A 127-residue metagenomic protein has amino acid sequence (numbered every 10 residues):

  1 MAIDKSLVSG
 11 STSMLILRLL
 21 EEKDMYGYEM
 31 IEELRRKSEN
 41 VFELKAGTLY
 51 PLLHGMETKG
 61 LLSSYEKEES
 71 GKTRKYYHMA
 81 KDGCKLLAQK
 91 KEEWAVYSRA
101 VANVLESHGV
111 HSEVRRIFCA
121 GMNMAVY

Functional and structural regions predicted by a protein language model:
A2-S6, Y65-E66: Short beta-strand/turn micro-motifs at beta-sheet edges
D4-T48: N-terminal helix-turn-helix DNA-binding core of bacterial DNA-binding proteins
L15-R18, E32, H54, A88 (+1 more regions): A cross-family signal for key residues in well-ordered alpha-helices that form functional helical elements
E32, R36, K81, V96-R99: Generic recognition of well-ordered alpha-helical segments within structured catalytic/regulatory domains
L49-M56: Basic amphipathic alpha-helical segments that dock to polyanions
E57-T73, H78: Beta-hairpin "wing" of winged helix-turn-helix
T73-K91: Basic, amphipathic "hinge/linker" alpha-helix immediately C-terminal to the N-terminal HTH DNA-binding motif
K85-Y127: Amphipathic alpha-helical dimerization/coiled-coil segments that flank or bridge DNA-binding/regulatory modules
